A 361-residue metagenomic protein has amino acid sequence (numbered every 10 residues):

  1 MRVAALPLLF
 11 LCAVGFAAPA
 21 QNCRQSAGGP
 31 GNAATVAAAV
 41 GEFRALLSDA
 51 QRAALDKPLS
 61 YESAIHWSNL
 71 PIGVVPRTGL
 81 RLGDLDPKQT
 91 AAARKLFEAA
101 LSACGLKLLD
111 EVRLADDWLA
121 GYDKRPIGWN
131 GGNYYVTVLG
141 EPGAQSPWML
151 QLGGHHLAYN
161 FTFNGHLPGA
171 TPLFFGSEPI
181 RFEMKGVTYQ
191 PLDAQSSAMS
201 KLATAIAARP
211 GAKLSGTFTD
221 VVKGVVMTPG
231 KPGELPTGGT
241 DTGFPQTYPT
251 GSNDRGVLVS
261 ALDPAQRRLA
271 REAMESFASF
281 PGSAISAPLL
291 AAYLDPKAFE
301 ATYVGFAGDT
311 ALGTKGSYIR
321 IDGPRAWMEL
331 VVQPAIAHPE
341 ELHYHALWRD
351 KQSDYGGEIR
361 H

Functional and structural regions predicted by a protein language model:
A5-G15: Bacterial N-terminal signal peptides
P19-H361: A cross-kingdom marker for long, charged
